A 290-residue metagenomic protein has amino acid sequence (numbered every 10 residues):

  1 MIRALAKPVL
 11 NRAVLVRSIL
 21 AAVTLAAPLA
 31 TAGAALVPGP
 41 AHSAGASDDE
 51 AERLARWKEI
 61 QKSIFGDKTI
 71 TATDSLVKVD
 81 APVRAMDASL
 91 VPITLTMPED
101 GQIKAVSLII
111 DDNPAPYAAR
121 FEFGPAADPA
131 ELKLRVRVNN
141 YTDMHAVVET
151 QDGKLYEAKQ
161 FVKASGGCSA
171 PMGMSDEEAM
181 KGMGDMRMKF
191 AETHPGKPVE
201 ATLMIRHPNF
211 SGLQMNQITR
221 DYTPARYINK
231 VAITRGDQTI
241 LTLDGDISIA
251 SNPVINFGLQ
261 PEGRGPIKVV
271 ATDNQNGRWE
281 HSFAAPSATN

Functional and structural regions predicted by a protein language model:
M1-V16: N-terminal secretory signal peptides that target proteins for export/translocation
D49, S165-M188, A288-N290: Low-complexity, Pro/Ser/Thr- and charge-rich linker/hinge segments at domain boundaries
Q61-L90, D176-P198: N-terminal edge beta-strand
D80, V91-E99, E200-P208, N216-D221: Short edge beta-strand/loop segments characteristic of extracellular beta-sandwich folds
A105-I109, K230-T234, V270: Beta-strand signatures of extracellular beta-sandwich domains
P125-K133, I247-G258: Aromatic sugar-binding surface patches on proteins that engage polysaccharides or sugar-phosphate polymers
R135-Y141, G258-R264: Surface-exposed, short loops/turns at beta-strand junctions within beta-sandwich domains
T150-E157, T272-H281: Short acidic/polar inter-strand loop motif in beta-rich domains
